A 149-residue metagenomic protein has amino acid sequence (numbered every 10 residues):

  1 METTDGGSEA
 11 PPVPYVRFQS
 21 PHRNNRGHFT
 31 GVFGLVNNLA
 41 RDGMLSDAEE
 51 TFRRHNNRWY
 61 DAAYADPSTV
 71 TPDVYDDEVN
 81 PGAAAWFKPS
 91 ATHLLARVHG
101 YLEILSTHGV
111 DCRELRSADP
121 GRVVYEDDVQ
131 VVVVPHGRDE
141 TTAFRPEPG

Functional and structural regions predicted by a protein language model:
M1-A85: Long, contiguous N-terminal structural blocks used for assembly/anchoring
M1-G6, H99-G100, A118-R122: Intrinsically disordered, low-complexity boundary segments flanking structured domains
P14, P89, V132-V134: Intrinsically disordered, low-complexity segments used for protein-protein interactions
F87-D111: Extracellular-facing segments of soluble proteins and assemblies that are Gly/Ser/Thr-biased and enriched in aromatics
E103-G149: Acidic, proline/glycine-rich low-complexity IDRs
